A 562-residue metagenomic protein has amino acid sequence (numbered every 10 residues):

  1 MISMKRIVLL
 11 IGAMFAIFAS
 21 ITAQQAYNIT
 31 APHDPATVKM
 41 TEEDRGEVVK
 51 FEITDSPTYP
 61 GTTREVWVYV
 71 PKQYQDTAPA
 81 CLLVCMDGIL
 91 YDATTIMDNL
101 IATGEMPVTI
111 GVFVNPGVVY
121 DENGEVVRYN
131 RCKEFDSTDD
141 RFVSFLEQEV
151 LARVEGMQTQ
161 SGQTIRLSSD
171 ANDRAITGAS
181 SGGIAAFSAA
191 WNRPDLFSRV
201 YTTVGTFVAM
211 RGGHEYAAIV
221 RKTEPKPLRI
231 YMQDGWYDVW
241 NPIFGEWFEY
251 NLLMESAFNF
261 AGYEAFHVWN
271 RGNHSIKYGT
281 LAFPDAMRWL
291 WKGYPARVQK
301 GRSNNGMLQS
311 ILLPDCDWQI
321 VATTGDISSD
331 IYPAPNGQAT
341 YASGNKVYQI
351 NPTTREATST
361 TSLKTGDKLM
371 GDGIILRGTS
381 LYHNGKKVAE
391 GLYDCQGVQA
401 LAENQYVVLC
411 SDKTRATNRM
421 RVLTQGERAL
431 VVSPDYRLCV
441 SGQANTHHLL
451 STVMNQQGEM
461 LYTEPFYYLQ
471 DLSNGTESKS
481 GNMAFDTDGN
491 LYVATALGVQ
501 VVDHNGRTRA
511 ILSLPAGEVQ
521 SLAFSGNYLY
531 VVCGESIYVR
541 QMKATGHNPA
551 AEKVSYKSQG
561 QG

Functional and structural regions predicted by a protein language model:
L10-A19: Bacterial N-terminal signal peptides
Q24-R302: Non-catalytic cap/lid and distal C-terminal segments of serine-dependent acyl enzymes
P225-R229, M454-Q520: Glycine/small-residue-rich hydrophobic helix-like segments
V298-D317, L409-D412, G458-M460, P549-A550: Blade/loop signatures of beta-propeller domains
S303-M307, D317-N345: Beta-strand-rich domains and repeat architectures in extracellular enzymes and scaffolds, especially beta-propellers
Q319-A322, T358-S362, V388-G391, E459-Y468 (+2 more regions): Beta-propeller fold detector
T324-Q338, L363-T379, A389-L409, M420-C439 (+3 more regions): Beta-rich, blade/repeat-based domains predominating in secreted/periplasmic proteins but also intracellular
T452-E459, Q541-P549: Short loop/turn segments immediately following beta-strands, especially the blade-tip and inter-blade linker loops
